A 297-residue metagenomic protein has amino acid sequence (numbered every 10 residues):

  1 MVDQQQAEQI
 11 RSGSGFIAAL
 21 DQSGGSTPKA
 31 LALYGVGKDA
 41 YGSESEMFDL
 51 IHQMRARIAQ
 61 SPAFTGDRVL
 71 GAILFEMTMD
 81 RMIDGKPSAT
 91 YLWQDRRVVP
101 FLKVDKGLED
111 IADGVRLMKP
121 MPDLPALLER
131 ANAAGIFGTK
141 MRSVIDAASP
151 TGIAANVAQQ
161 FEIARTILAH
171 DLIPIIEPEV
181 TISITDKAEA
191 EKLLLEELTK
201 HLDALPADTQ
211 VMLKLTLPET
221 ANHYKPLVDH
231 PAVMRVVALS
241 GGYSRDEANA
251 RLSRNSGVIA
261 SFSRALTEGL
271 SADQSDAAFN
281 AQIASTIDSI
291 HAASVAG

Functional and structural regions predicted by a protein language model:
M1-F137, I145-P150, E197-G297: Alpha/beta catalytic barrel-like cores
T139-L213: Eukaryote-skewed repeat-based solenoidal scaffolds used as protein-protein interaction platforms, primarily
